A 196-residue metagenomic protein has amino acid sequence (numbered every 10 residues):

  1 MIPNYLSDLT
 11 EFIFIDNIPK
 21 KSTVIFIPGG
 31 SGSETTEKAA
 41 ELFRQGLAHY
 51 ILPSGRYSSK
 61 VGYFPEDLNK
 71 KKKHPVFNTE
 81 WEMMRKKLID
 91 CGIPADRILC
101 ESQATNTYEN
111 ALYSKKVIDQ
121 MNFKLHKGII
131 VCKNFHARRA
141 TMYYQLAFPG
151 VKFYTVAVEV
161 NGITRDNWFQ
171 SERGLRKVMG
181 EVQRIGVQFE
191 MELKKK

Functional and structural regions predicted by a protein language model:
M1-Q170, G174: A structural signal for short, hydrophobic/glycine-enriched beta-strand patches
G162-K196: C-terminal capping/extension of enzyme domains
